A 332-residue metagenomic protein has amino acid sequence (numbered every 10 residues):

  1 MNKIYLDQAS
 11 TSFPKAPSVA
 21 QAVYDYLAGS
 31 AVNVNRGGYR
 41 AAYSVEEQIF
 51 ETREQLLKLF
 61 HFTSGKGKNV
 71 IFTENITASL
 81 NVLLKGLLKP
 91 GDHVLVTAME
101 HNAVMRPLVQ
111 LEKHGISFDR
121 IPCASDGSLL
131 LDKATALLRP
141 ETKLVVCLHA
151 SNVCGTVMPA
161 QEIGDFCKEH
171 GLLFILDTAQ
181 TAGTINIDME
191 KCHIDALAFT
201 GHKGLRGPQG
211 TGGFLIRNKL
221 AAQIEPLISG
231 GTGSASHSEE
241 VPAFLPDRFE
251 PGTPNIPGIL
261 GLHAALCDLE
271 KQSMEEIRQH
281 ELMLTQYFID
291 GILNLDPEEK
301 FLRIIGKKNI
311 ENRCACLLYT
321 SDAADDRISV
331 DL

Functional and structural regions predicted by a protein language model:
M1-R327: Pyridoxal 5′-phosphate
D331-L332: Hydrophobic alpha-helical segments, chiefly the membrane-spanning helices and signal/signal-anchor peptides
